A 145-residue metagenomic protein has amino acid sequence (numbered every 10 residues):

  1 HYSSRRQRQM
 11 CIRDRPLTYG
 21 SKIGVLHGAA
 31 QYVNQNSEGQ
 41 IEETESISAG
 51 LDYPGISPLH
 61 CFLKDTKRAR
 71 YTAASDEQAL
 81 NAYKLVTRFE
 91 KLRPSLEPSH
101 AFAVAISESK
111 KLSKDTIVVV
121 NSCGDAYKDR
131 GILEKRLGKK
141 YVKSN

Functional and structural regions predicted by a protein language model:
H1-I12: Single conserved hydrophobic/aromatic residue that forms the stacking wall/gate of nucleotide- or nucleobase-binding
S4-R5, A74, S95-E97, N121-C123: Generic beta-strand/beta-sheet core signal
R13, V104-N145: Catalytic phosphate/nucleotide-handling subdomain of diverse soluble enzymes
R15-Y32, K140-S144: Acidic, Ser/Thr-rich peripheral helices and adjacent loops at domain boundaries
K22-I23, N36, H60, T72-D76 (+3 more regions): A cross-family phosphate/adenosyl-ligand binding-site feature
P54-K111: Active-site-adjacent helical/loop segments in soluble small-molecule enzymes
